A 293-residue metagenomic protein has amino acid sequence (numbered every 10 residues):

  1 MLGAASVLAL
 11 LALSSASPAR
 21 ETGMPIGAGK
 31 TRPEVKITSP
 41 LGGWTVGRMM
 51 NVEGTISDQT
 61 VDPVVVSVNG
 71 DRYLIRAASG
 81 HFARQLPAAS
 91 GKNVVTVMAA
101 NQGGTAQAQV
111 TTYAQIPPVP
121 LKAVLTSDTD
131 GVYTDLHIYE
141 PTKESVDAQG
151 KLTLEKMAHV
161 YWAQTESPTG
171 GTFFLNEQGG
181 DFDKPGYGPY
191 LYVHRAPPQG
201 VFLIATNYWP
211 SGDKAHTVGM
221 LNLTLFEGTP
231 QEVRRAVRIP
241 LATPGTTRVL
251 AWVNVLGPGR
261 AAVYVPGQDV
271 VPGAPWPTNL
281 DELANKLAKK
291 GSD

Functional and structural regions predicted by a protein language model:
R20-V46: Short, compositionally biased P/S/T/A/G/V-rich stretches that sit at domain boundaries
V52-D58: Aromatic/hydrophobic beta-strand junction motif of beta-rich domains
R72-G80: Short beta-strand segments within Ig-like beta-sandwich modules, predominantly Fibronectin type-III
G80-R84, Y190: Short strand-edge motifs at loop-to-beta-strand transitions and within beta-strands of extracellular beta-rich domains
Q85-K92, P198: Surface-exposed, short loops/turns at beta-strand junctions within beta-sandwich domains
M98-Q102, N207-W209: Beta-strand-rich extracellular modules
T105-Y113: Edge beta-strands of extracellular beta-sandwich domains
I116-D293: Intrinsic-disorder/low-complexity signal
